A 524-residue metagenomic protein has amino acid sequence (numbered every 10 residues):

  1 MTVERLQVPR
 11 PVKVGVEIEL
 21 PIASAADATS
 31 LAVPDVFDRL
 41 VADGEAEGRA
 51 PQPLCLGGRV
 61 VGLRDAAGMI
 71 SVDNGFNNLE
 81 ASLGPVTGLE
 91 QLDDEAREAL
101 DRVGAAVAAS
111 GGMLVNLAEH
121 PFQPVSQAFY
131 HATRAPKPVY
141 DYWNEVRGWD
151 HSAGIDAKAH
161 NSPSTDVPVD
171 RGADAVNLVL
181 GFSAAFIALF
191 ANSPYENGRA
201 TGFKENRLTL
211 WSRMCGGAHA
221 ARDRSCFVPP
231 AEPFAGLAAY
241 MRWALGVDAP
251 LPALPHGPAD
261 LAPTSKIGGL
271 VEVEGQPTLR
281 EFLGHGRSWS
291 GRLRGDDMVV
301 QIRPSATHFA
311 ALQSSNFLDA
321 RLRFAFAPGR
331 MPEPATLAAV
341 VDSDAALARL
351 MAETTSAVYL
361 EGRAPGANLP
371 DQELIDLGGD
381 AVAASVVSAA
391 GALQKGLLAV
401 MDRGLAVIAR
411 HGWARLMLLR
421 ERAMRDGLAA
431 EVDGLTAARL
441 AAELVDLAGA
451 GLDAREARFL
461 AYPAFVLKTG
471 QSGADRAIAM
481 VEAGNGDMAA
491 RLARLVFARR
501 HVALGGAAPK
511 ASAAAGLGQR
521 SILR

Functional and structural regions predicted by a protein language model:
M1-S152, A157-A159, N177, A191 (+3 more regions): Terminal catalytic/cofactor-binding subdomain
L20, P163, G362: Conserved, mostly hydrophobic/aromatic
S24, T165-V169, A364: Short, structured patches in soluble enzyme cores that scaffold and shape functional sites
E119-T355: Loop-rich catalytic cores of soluble enzymes, especially ATP-dependent carboxylate-amine ligases and other
G257-G284, S288, R294-D297, T307 (+8 more regions): Short, solvent-exposed coil/turn linker segments
R294-T355, E361-L369, I375-A390, L398-M401 (+1 more regions): Extended, compositionally biased non-globular segments
